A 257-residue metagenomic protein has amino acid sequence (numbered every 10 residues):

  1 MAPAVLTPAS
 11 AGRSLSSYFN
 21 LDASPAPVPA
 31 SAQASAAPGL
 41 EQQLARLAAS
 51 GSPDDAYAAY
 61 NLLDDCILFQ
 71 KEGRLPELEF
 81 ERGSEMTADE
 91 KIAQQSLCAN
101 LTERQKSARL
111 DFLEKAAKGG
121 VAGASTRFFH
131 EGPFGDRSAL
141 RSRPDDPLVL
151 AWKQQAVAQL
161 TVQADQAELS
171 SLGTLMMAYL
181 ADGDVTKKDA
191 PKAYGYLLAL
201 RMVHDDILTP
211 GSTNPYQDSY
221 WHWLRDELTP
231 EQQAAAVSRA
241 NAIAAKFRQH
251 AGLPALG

Functional and structural regions predicted by a protein language model:
A2-K106, L110, G119: N-terminal Sec/ER secretory leader and immediately downstream segment of secreted/extracellular precursors
Y18, Q43, A58, L62 (+3 more regions): Charge-rich, solvent-exposed alpha-helical interaction surfaces
Q43, K106-E114, P144-A164, A193-L197 (+1 more regions): Alpha-helical repeat scaffolds
A49-A56, L63-C66, Q70, E77 (+7 more regions): Short helix-capping/linker turns of helical repeat alpha-solenoids
L62, E131, A178, L200 (+2 more regions): TPR/TPR-like alpha-solenoid repeats
T186-K192, Y196-M202, P215: C-terminal or late-domain output modules
L208-G257: Terminal, low-structured helical/coil segments at or just beyond the last alpha-helical repeat
